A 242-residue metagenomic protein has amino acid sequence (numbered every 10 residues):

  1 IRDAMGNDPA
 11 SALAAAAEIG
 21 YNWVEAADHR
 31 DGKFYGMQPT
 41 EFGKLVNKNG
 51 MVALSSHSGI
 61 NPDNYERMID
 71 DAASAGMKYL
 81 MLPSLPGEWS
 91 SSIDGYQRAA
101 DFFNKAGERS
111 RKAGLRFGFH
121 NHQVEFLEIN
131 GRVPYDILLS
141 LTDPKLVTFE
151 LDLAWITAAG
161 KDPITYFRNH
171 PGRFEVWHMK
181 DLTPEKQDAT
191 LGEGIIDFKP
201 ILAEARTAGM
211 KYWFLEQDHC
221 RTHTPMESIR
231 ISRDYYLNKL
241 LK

Functional and structural regions predicted by a protein language model:
I1, M5-I19, N130-T148, W155-K242: Histidine-acidic metal/acid-base catalytic patches
I1-Y79, G172, D234, L241-K242: N-terminal pre-domain/capping segments
D3, D28-R30, G59-P62, P86-E88 (+4 more regions): Active-site-proximal loop/turn and secondary-structure-junction residues that shape catalytic pockets, frequently
M5, G32-Y35, N61, Y65 (+3 more regions): Alpha-helix N-cap/loop-to-helix initiation residues
A10, W23, S55-T148, M226: Active-site acidic/histidine proton-transfer and metal-coordination neighborhood in alpha/beta enzyme cores
A26-H29, V52-L54, S90-S92, E185-D188 (+1 more regions): A short, structure-level motif marking secondary-structure boundaries and short turns
P39-K48, F102-K112, P200-E204: Catalytic-core regions built around general acid/base machinery
M51, M77-K78, L115, T207-Y212: A short helix->loop->beta-strand "cap" motif at the edges of active sites that frequently abuts
